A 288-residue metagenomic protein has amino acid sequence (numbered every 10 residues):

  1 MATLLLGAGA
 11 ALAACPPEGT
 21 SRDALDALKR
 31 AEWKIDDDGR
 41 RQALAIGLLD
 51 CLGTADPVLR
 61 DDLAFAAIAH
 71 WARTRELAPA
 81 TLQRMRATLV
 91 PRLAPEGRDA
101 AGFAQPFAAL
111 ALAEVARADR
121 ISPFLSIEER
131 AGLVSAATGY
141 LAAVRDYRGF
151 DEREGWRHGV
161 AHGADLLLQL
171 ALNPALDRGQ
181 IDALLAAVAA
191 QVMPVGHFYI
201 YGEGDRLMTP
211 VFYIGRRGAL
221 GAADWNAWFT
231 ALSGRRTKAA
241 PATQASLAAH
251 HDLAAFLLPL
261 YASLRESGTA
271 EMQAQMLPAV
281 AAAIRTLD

Functional and structural regions predicted by a protein language model:
M1-A8: Bacterial N-terminal signal peptides
A11-A14: Boundary at the C-terminal end of the N-terminal hydrophobic targeting segment
D23-L52: N-terminal targeting signals for Sec/Tat export/insertion, comprising classic cleavable signal peptides
W33-D36, R73-P79, R120-L125, E266-S267: Short coil/turn connectors between adjacent alpha-helices in alpha-solenoid helical repeat scaffolds
R40-L48, L59, A67, L77 (+9 more regions): Structural recognition of alpha-solenoid helical scaffolds
V58-T74, P106-R117: Non-membrane alpha-helical segments in proteins
R86-V90, A94-G218: Eukaryote-skewed repeat-based solenoidal scaffolds used as protein-protein interaction platforms, primarily
G215, T230-D288: A cross-kingdom marker for long, charged
